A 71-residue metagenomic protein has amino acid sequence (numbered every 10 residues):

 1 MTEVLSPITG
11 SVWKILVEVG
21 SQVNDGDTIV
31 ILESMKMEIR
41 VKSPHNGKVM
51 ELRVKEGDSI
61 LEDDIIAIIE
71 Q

Functional and structural regions predicted by a protein language model:
M1-S11, T28-P44, Q71: Short beta-strand-turn/beta-hairpin segments enriched in glycine/proline and small hydrophobics that form edge-strand
I8, K14-E18, Q22, E51-V54: Short histidine-centered loop motifs in beta-beta connectors
E18-I29, E56-I66: Short, well-structured beta-strand-loop connectors
M50-E51, A67-E70: Short alpha-helical linear motifs
